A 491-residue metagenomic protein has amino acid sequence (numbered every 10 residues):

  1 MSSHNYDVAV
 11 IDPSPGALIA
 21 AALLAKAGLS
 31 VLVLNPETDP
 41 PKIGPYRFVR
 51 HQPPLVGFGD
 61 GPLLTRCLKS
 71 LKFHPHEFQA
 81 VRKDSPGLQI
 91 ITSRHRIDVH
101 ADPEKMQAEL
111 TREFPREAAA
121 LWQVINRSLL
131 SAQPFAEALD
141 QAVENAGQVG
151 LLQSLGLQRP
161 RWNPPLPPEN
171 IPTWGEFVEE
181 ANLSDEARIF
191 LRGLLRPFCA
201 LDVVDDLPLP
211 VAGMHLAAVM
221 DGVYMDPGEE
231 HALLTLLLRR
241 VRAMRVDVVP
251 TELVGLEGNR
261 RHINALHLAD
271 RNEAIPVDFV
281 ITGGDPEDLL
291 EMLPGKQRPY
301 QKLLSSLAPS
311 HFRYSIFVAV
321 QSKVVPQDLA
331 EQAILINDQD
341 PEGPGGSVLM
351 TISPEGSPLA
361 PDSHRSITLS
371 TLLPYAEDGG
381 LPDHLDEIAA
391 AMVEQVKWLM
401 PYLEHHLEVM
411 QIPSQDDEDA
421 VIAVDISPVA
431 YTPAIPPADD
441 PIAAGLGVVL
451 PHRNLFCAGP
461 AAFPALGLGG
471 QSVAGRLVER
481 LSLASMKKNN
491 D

Functional and structural regions predicted by a protein language model:
S2-D140: N-terminal glycine-rich phosphate/pyrophosphate-binding loop and immediately adjacent elements
N35, R82, P250-E252, D270: Short loop/edge segments at beta-strand edges and connector loops that shape dinucleotide/nucleotide cofactor-binding
Q52, P460-M486: A conserved FAD-binding loop/helix module that cradles the flavin
S93-R96, P103-D206: Rossmann-like flavin
R188-F198, Y402-P464: A glycine-rich dinucleotide-binding beta-alpha-beta segment and adjacent secondary-structure elements that constitute
G213-L256, R260-I263: Helical element adjacent to the flavin cofactor pocket in flavoenzyme catalytic cores
E252-D362: Mid-domain catalytic core of redox enzymes that form a hydrophobic substrate pocket/lid adjacent to a catalytic redox
Q321-A420: C-terminal segments that line or cap access tunnels to active or ligand-binding sites in enzymes and enzyme-associated
